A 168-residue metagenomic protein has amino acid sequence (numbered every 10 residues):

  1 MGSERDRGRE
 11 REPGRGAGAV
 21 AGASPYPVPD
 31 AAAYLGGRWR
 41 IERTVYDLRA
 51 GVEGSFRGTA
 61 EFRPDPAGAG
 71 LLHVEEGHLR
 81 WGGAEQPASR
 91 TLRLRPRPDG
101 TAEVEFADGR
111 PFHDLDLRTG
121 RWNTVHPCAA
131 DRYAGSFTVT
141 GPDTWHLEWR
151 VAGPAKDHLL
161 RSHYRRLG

Functional and structural regions predicted by a protein language model:
M1-Y26: Intrinsically disordered, low-complexity terminal tails and inter-domain linkers enriched for S/T/G/P/D/E
G2, P25, P29-G168: Soluble ligand-binding/transfer domains with enclosed cavities or grooves
